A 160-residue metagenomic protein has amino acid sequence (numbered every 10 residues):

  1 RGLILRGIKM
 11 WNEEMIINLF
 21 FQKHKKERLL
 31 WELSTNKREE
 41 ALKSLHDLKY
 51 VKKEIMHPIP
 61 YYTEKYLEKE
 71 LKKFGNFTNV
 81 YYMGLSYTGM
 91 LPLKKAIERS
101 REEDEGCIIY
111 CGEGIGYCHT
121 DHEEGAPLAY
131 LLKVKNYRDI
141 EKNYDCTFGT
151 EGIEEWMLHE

Functional and structural regions predicted by a protein language model:
R1-E160: Structured alpha/beta or helical-core interaction and ligand-binding surfaces enriched in interleaved
